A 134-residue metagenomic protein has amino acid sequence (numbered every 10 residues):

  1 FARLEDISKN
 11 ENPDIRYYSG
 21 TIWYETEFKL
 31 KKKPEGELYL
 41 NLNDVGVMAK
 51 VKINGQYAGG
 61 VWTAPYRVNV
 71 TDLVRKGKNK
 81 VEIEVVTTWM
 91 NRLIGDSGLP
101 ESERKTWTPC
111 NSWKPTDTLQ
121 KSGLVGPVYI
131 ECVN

Functional and structural regions predicted by a protein language model:
F1-I22, V74-N134: An acidic-aromatic loop/edge-strand motif
Y18-K31, Y66-V68: Short beta-strands within extracellular/lumenal beta-sheet-rich domains
Y24, V47, A64, L124: Residues that flank catalytic or metal-binding motifs in active/ligand-binding sites
F28-N54, V81-V85: Aromatic-lined ligand-binding clefts that engage carbohydrates, nucleic acids, or primary amines
E37, P65-R67, K78: A generic structural signal for beta-strand entry/edge sites
A58-G59: Short hydrophobic beta-strand segments in globular cytosolic domains
W62-V74: A short, polar/charged loop-to-alpha-helix boundary motif
